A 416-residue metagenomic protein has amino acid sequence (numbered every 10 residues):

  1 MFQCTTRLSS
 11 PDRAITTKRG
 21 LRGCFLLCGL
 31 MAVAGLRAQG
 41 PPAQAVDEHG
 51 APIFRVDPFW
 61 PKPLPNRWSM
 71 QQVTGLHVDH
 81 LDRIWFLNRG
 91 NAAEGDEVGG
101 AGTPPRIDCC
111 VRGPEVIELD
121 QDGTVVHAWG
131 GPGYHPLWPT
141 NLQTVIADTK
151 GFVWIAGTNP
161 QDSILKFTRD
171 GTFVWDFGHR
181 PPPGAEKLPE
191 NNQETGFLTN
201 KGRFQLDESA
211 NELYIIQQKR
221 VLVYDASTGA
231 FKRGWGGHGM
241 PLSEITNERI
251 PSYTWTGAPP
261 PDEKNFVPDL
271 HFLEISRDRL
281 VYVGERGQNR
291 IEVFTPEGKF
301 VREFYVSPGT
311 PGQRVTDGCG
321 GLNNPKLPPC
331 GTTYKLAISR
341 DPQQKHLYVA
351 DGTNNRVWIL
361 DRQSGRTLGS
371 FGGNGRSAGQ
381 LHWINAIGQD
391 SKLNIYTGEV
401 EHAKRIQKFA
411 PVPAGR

Functional and structural regions predicted by a protein language model:
M1-R19: N-terminal secretory signal peptides that target proteins for export/translocation
P11, L27-G29, P42: Generic short amphipathic/hydrophobic targeting helices enriched at N-termini, encompassing Sec-type signal peptides
T16, A34-L36: Short stretches within intrinsically disordered, low-complexity N-terminal or propeptide regions
R19-G23, A38: Hydrophobic alpha-helical segments, especially transmembrane helices and their immediate juxtamembrane helical caps
G23-A34: Bacterial N-terminal signal peptides
Q39-R416: Eukaryotic scaffold repeat domains enriched in small/polar residues
